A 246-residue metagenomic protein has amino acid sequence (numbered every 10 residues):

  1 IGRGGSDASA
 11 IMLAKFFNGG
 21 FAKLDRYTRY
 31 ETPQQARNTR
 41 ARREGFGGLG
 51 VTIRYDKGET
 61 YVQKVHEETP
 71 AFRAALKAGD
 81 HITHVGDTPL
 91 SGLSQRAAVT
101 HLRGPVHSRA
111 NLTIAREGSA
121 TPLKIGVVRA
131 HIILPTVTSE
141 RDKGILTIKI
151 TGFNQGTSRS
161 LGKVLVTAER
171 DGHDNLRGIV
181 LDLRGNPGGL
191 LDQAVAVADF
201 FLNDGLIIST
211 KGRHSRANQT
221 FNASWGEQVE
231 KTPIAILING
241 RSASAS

Functional and structural regions predicted by a protein language model:
I1, R29-P33, S94: General structural signal for secondary-structure boundaries
I1-T28: N-terminal activation segment of mature serine protease catalytic domains
G5, Y61-A78, T83-P89, S94-S246: Cleft-lining beta-strand/loop regions that shape enzyme active-site pockets
D7-I11, T28-A36, T113-R116, G212-R213: Short coil/turn segments at secondary-structure boundaries
M12, F17-G20, G47, A78 (+2 more regions): Generic hydrophobic, aliphatic-rich segments that mediate packing or membrane embedding
K15-F17, D25-K64: PDZ/PDZ-like peptide-tail recognition elements
F16-F17, F21, Y27, F46 (+5 more regions): Phenylalanine-focused residue identity feature
K23, R42-F46, Y55, P105 (+2 more regions): A generic structural signal for short, non-catalytic loop/turn and secondary-structure boundary residues
